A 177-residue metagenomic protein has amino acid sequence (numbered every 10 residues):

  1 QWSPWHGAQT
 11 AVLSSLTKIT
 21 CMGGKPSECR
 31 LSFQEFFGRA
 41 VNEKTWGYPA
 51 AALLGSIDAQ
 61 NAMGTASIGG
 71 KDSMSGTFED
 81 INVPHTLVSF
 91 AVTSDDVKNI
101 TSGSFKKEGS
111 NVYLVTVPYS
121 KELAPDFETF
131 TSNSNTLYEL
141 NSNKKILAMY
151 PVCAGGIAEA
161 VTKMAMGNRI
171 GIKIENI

Functional and structural regions predicted by a protein language model:
Q1-P4, A8, L16, F105-N168 (+1 more regions): Long hydrophobic segments that form regular secondary structure
W5-G76: A glycine-rich phosphate/pyrophosphate-binding beta-strand-loop-alpha-helix module
Q9-A11, W46-G47, I68-G70, A91-D95 (+2 more regions): A short linear-motif detector with a strong N-terminal bias
T20-K25, Q34-R39, I57, M63 (+1 more regions): Mobile "lid/hinge" segments at catalytic clefts and subdomain interfaces of large enzymes
T45, P49-A59, M63, I68 (+2 more regions): Glycine-/charge-enriched secondary-structure boundary and capping motifs
